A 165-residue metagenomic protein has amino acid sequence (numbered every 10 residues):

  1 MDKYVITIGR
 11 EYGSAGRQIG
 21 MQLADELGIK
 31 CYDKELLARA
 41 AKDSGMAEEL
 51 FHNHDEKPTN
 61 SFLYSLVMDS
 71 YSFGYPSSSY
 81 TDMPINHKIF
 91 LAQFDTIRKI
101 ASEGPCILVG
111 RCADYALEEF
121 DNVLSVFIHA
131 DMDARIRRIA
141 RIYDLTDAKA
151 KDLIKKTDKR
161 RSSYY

Functional and structural regions predicted by a protein language model:
D2-V5: Extreme N-terminal starter segment of soluble prokaryotic enzymes
I8-M21: Glycine-rich phosphate-binding P-loop
D25, I29, M46, L145: Short glycine/serine/threonine/alanine-rich loop segments
K30-A41: Short beta-strand-centered segment that lines the nucleotide-binding/catalytic pocket of NTP-utilizing
A41-P105: ATP-dependent small-molecule kinase phosphotransfer cores that center on conserved nucleotide phosphate-binding segments
S61-V67, Y71, T146-Y165: Small-molecule kinase domains that catalyze NTP-dependent phosphoryl transfer to phosphate-bearing small molecules
G110-D114: Short, polar loop motifs at secondary-structure junctions
E119-I142, D147-K155: Conserved phosphate-donor/acceptor-positioning beta-strand/loop module used by diverse small-molecule
